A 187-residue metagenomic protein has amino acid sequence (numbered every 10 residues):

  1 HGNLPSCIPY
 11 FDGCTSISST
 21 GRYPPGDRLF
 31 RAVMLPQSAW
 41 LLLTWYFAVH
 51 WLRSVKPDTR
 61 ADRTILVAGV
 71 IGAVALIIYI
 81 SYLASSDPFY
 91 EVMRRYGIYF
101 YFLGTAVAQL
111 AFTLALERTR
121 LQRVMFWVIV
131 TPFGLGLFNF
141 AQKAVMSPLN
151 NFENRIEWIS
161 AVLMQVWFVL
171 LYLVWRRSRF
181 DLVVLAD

Functional and structural regions predicted by a protein language model:
H1, V74-Y90, G134-N151: C-terminal ends of transmembrane alpha-helices and the immediately adjacent extracellular/lumenal or cytosolic loop
H1-F11: Interfacial/capping segments of alpha-helical transmembrane domains
C14-S38: Interfacial helix-start motif at the membrane-water boundary
R28-A32, F89-Y96, M146-I156: Membrane-helix interface and helix-disruption motif detector
L29-Y46, A68-A75, F100-L110, V128-N139 (+1 more regions): Hydrophobic cores of alpha-helical transmembrane segments in multi-pass integral membrane proteins
L43-V70: Cytoplasmic juxtamembrane regions at transmembrane-helix boundaries
G72-E117: Membrane-proximal helix-loop-helix units in multi-pass membrane proteins
L110-D187: Terminal transmembrane helical module of multi-pass membrane proteins
